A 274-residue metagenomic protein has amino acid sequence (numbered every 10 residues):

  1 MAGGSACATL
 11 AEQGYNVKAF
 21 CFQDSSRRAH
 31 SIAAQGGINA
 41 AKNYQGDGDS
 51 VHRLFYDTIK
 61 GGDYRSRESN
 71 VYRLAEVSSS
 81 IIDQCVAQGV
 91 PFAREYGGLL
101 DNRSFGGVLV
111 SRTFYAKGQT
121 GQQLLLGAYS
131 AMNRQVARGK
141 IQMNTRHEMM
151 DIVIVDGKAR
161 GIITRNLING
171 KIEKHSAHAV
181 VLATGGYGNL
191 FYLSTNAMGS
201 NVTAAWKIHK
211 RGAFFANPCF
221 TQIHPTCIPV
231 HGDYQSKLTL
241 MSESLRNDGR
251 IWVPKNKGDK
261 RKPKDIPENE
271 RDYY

Functional and structural regions predicted by a protein language model:
M1-A19: N-terminal Rossmann-like FAD-binding beta1-loop-alpha1 element of flavoenzymes
Q23-D57, D63, F220-I228, D233-L238: Conserved N-terminal glycine-rich FAD pyrophosphate-binding loop of Rossmann-like flavoproteins
F55-N102: Rossmann-like flavin
V86-K171, C227-L238: Conserved redox-cofactor binding core of oxidoreductases
K174-G185, I208: Short hydrophobic core segments
L182-T195: Flavin (primarily FAD) binding-site architecture
K207, A213-Y274: An anion/pyrophosphate-binding glycine-rich loop and adjacent beta-alpha core in soluble alpha-beta enzymes
